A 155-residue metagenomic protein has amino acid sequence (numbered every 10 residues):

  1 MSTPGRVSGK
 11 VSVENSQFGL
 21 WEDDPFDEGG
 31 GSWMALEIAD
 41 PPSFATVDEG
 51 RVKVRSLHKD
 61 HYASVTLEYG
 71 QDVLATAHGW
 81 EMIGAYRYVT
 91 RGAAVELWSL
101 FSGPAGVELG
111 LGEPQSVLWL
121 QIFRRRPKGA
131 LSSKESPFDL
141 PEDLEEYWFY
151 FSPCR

Functional and structural regions predicted by a protein language model:
M1-G79, K128-R155: Primarily secretory-pathway and cell-envelope proteins
L36-I38, V47, I83, V89 (+1 more regions): Weak global preference for isoleucine
V47, T90, E113-Q115, E142: Surface-exposed coil/turn segments at beta-strand junctions on protein surfaces, enriched
G70, L100, F123-R125: Beta-hairpin (beta-strand-turn-beta-strand) motif
A75-E113: Extended, solvent-exposed segments with strong compositional bias
P114-K128: Internal, hydrophobic beta-strand segments that form the core of beta-sheet-rich folds
